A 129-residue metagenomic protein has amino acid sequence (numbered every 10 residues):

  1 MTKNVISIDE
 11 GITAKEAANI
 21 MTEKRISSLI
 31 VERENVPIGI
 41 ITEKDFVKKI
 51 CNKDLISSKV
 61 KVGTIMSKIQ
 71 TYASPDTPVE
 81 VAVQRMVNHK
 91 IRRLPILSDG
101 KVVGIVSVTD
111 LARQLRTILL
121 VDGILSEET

Functional and structural regions predicted by a protein language model:
M1-V5, D45, K59-Q70: Bateman (tandem CBS) regulatory domains
S7-R25, E32, Y72-K90, L97 (+1 more regions): The conserved cystathionine-beta-synthase
I12, I41, V60, T77 (+1 more regions): Short beta-to-alpha loop/turn elements within the nucleotide-binding domains of ABC transporters
M21-K24, L29-D45, M86, L94-T109: A glycine-centered beta-loop-beta connector
P37, P78, K101-T129: Cytosolic regulatory modules rich in charged/polar residues
I50: Flexible, gly/ser-rich surface segments that form the specificity/activation loops bordering the active-site cleft
K53-V60, G123: Short, charge-rich, low-complexity interaction segments located in flexible loops at or near secondary-structure
